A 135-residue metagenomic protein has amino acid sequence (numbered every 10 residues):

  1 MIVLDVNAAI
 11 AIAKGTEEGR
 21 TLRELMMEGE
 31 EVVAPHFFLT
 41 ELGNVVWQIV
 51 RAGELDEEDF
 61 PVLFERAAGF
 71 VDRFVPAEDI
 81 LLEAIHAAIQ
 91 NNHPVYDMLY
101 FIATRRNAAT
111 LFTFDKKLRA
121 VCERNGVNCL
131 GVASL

Functional and structural regions predicted by a protein language model:
M1, F70, R105-L135: Acidic, PIN/NYN-like endoribonuclease modules and their adjacent C-terminal/linker elements
M1-F38, I49-V62: Short, well-structured N-terminal submotif of metal-dependent ribonuclease cores
T21, E41, E83, A120-V121: Phosphate- and divalent-cation-binding pockets in alpha/beta enzyme and binding domains that engage nucleotide-derived
H36, E78, A133: Residues at the C-termini of beta-strands that transition into short coil/loop
F37-T40, L99: Aromatic- and histidine-enriched alpha-helix N-cap/loop-to-helix transition segments that scaffold the rims
G43-V75, E83: Active-site-proximal, substrate-binding regions of enzyme catalytic domains and RNA-binding/basic surfaces
D72-K116: Active-site neighborhoods of divalent-metal-dependent phosphate/nucleic-acid chemistry enzymes
